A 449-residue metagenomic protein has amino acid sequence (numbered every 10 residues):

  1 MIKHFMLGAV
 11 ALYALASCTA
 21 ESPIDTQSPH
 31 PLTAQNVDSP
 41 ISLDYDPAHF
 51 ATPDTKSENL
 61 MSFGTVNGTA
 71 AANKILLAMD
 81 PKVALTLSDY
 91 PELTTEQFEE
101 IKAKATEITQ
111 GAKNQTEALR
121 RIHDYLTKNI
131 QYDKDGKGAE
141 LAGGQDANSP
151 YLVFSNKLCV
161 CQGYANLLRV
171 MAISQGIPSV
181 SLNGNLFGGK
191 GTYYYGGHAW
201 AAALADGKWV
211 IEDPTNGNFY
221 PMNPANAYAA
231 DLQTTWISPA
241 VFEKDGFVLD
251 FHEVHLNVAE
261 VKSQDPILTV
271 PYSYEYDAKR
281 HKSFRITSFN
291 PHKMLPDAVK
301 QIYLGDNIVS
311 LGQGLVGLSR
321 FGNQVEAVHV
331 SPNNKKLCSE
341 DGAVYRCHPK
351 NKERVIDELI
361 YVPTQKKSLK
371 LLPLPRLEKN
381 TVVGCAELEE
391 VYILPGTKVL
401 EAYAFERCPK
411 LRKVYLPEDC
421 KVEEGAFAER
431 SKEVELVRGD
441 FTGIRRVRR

Functional and structural regions predicted by a protein language model:
M1-H4, T19: Positively charged n-region of N-terminal signal peptides that target proteins for export
L12-L15: Bacterial Sec-type N-terminal signal peptides, specifically the leucine/valine-rich hydrophobic h-region
S17-L43: Bacterial Sec-dependent N-terminal signal peptides
L85-V153: Secondary-structure boundary elements
A118-I122, L126, K157-A172: Active-site nucleophilic cysteine motif
G163-A230: Hydrophobic/aromatic-rich core segments of domains that either
S263-T287, L295-S310, S319-G342, H348-R376 (+3 more regions): Structural signature of tandem-repeat unit edges
